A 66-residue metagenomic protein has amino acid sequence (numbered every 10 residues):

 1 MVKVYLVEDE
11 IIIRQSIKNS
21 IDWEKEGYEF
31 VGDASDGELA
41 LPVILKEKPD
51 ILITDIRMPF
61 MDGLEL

Functional and structural regions predicted by a protein language model:
M1-K3: Non-catalytic signal-transmission and effector/linker regions of two-component phosphorelay proteins
E8: Conserved acidic carboxylate
I11-G32: Two-component/phosphorelay signaling modules centered on CheY-like receiver
K18-N19, L64-L66: Short amphipathic alpha-helical segments
D36-L39, D62-E65: Acidic catalytic/metal-coordinating carboxylates
E47-I53: Active-site beta3 strand of CheY-like receiver
M58: Receiver (REC) domain active-site loop signature in two-component systems and cognate sites in sensor histidine kinases
